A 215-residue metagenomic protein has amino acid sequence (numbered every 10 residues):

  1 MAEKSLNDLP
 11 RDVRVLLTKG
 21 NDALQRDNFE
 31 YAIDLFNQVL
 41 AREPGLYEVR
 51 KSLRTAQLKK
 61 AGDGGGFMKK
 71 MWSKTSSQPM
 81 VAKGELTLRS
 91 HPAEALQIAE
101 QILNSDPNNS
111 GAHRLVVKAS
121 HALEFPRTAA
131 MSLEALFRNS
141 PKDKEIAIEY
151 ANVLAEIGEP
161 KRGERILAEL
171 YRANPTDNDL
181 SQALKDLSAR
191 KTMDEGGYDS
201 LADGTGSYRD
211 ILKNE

Functional and structural regions predicted by a protein language model:
M1-T18, D22-Q25, L58-I148, N152-A155 (+1 more regions): Intrinsically disordered, low-complexity, charge-biased linker/tail regions
T18-T55, G158, R165: N-terminal interaction modules that seed assembly of large macromolecular complexes
